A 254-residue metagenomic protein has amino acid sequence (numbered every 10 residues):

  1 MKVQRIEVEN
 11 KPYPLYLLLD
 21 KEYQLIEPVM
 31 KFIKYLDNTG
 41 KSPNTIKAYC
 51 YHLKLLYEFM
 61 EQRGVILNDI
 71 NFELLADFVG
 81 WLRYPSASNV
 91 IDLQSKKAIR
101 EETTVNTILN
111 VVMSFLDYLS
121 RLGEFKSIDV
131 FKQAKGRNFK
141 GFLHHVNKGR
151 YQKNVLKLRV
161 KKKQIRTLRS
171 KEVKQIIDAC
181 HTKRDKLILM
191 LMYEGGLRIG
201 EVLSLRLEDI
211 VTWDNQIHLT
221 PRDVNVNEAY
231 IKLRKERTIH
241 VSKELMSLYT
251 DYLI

Functional and structural regions predicted by a protein language model:
M1-K41, K47-Y57: Basic/aromatic DNA-contact patch characteristic of tyrosine site-specific recombinases
V29-N44, L53-H145, Q175-D178: N-terminal core-binding DNA-recognition domain of tyrosine recombinases/integrases
D92, K243-I254: Major-groove DNA-contacting interfaces characterized by cationic-aromatic clusters
T107, M113, R184, L197-I199 (+2 more regions): Short, cationic motifs built from Arg/Lys/His that form the positively charged side of catalytic pockets
L122-K126, M192-N215: Short, charged phosphate-coordinating catalytic segments
F139-V173, E228-K243: DNA breakage-rejoining catalytic core of tyrosine-based enzymes
R166-I199: Basic, Lys/Arg- and aromatic-enriched nucleic-acid-binding interface segment
L205-L248: Conserved tyrosine-mediated DNA breakage-rejoining catalytic core shared by Y-recombinases
